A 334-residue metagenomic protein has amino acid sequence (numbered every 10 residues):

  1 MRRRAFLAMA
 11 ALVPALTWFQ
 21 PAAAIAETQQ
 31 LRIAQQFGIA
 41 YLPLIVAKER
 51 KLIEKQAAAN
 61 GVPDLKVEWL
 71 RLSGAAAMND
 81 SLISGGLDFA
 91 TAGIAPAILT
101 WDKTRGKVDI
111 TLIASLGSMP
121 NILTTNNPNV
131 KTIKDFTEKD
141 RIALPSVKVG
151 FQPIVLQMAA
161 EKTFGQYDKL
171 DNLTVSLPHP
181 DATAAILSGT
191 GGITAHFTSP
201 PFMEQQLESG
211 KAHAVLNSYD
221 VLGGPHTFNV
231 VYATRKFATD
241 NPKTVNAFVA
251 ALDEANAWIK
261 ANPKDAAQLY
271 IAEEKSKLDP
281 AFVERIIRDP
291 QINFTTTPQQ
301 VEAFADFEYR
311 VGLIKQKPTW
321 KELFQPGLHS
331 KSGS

Functional and structural regions predicted by a protein language model:
R2-L7: N-terminal export leaders
A15-A23: C-terminal segment of classical bacterial N-terminal signal peptides
A23-Q29, S334: Bacterial Sec-exported substrate-binding components of ABC uptake systems
E27-Y167, T174-S176, T190, T194-P200 (+1 more regions): Short, glycine-/small- and polar/acidic-enriched structural segments that line small-molecule recognition paths
V62-V67, Q166-L173, E274-I286, K315-E322: Short, surface-exposed acidic
D168, P180-A272: Pocket-lining segment of extracytoplasmic ligand-binding domains
A238-K315: Secondary-structure end/capping motifs
E308-S334: Conserved C-terminal helix/tail region of periplasmic/extracytoplasmic solute-binding proteins
